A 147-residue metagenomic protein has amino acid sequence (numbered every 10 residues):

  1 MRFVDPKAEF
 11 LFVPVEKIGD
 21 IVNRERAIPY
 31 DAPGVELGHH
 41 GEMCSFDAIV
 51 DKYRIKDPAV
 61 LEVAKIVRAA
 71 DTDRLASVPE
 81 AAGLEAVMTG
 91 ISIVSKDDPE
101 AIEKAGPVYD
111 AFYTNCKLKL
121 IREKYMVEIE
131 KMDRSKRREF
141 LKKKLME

Functional and structural regions predicted by a protein language model:
M1-N115, L120, M146-E147: Replace "Mg2+/Mn2+-dependent" with "divalent metal-dependent
K117, E123-E147: Gly/His-enriched, cation/cofactor- and phosphate-binding structural elements
